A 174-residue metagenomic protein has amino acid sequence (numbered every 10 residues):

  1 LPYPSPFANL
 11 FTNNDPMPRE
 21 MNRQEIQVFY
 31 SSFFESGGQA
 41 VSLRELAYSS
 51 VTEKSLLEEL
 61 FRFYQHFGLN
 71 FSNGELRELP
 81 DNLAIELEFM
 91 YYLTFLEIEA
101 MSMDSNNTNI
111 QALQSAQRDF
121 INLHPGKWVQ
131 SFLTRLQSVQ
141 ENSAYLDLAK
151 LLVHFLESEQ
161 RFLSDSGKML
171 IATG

Functional and structural regions predicted by a protein language model:
L1-G174: Charged, alpha-helix-forming regions
